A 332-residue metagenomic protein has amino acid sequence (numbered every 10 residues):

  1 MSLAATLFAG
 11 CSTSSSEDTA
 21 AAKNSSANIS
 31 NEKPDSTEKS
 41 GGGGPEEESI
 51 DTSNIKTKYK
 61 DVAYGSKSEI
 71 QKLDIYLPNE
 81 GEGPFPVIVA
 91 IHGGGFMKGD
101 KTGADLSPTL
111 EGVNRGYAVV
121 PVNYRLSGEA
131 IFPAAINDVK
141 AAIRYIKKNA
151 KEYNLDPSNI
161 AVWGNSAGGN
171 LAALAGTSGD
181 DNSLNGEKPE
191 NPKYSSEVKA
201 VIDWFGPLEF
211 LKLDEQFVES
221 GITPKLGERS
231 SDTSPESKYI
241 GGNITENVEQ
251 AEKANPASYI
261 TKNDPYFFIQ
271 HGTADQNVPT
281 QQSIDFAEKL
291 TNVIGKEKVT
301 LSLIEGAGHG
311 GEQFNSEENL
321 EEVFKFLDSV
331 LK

Functional and structural regions predicted by a protein language model:
T37-E82: N-terminal cap/lid segment of alpha/beta-hydrolase-fold proteins
D51, E215-S258: Mobile cap/lid helix-loop segments that gate and shape the active-site cleft of serine hydrolases
P84-G95: Short beta-strand element of the alpha/beta-hydrolase
T102-P121: Short amphipathic alpha-helix adjacent to the substrate-entry channel of hydrolases
I131-K151: Alpha/beta-hydrolase active-site loop
R144-V218: Primarily recognizes the serine-hydrolase "nucleophile elbow" in alpha/beta-hydrolase and SGNH/GDSL folds
F268-H271, D275: Short beta-strand/loop motif that positions the catalytic acidic residue of the alpha/beta-hydrolase fold
A307-E317: Catalytic histidine-centered segment of alpha/beta-hydrolase-like enzymes
